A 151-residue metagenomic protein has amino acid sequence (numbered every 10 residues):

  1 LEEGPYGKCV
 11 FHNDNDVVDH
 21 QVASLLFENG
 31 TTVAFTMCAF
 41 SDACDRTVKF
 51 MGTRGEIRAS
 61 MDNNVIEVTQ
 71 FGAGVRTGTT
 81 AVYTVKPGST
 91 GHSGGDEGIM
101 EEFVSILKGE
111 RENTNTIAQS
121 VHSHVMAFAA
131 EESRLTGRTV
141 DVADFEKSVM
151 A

Functional and structural regions predicted by a protein language model:
L1-L26: Alpha-helix-centered segments that form part of catalytic cores
V17-A151: C-terminal helical cap and adjacent loop that interface with cofactors, partners, or active-site loops
